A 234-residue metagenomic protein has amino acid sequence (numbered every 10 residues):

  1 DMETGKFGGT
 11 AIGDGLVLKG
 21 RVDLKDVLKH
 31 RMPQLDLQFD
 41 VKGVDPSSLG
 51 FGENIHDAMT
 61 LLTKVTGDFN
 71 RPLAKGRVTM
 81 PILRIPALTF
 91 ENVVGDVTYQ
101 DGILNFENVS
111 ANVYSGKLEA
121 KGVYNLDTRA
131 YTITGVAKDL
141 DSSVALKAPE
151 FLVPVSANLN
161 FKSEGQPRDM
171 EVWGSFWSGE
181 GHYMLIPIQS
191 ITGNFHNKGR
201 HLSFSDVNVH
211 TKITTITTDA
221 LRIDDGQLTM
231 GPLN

Functional and structural regions predicted by a protein language model:
D1-N234: Interface amphipathic segments
